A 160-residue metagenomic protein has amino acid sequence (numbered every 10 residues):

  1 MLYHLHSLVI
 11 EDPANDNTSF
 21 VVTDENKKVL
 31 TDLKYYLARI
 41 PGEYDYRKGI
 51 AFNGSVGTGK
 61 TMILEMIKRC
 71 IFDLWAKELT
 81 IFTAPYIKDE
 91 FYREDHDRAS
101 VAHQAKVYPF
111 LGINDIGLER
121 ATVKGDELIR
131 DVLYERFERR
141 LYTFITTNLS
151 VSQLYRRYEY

Functional and structural regions predicted by a protein language model:
M1-Y46: A short, basic N-terminal segment
F52: Hydrophobic anchor at the beta1->P-loop junction of P-loop NTPases
G57-K60: Conserved glycine(s) of the Walker
I63, I67: Hydrophobic positions on the alpha1 helix immediately C-terminal to the Walker A/P-loop
K68, F72-Y108, R120-E127: Short glycine-rich substrate-engagement loop in P-loop NTPases that contacts/grips substrate
F110-G112: Structural motif
N114-I116: Walker B catalytic acidic pair
L118-Y160: Replace "adjacent to P-loop NTPase cores in ATP/GTP-dependent enzymes" with "adjacent to NTP-binding cores
